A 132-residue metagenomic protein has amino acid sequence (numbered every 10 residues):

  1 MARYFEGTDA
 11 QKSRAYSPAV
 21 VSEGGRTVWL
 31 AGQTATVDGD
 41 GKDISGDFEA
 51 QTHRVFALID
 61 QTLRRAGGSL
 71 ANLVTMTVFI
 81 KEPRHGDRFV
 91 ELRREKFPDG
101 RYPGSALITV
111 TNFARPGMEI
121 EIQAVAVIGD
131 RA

Functional and structural regions predicted by a protein language model:
M1-A57, Q61-V74, I80-A132: N-terminal presequence-like segments and the immediate start of the first folded domain
